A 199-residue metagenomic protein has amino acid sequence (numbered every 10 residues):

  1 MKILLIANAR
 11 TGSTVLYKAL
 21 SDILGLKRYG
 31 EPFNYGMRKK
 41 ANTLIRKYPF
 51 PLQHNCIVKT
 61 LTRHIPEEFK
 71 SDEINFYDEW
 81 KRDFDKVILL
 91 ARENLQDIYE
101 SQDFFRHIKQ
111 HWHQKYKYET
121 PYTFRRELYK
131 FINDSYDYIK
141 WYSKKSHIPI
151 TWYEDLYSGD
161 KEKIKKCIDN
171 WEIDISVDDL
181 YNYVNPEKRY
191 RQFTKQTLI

Functional and structural regions predicted by a protein language model:
M1-H54, Y190: PAPS-dependent sulfotransferase catalytic core
L5-A7, K27-G30, C56-K59, V87-A91 (+1 more regions): A structural signal for short, well-ordered beta-strand segments and their strand-loop junctions that often border
D22, K166-N170, P186: Residues within well-ordered alpha-helical secondary structure of globular protein domains
G25, F104-I108, R189: Residue-level marker of structural boundaries
F33-Y35, T62-H64, D155-Y157, V184-Y190: Residue-level detector of flexible, active-site-proximal loop/helix-junction positions within diverse enzyme catalytic
A41-Y77: Conserved nucleotide-sensing/catalytic segment adjacent to the nucleotide-binding pocket in NTP-handling enzymes
T62-D174: PAPS-dependent sulfotransferase catalytic domain
E172-I199: C-terminal accessory extensions appended to soluble enzyme cores
